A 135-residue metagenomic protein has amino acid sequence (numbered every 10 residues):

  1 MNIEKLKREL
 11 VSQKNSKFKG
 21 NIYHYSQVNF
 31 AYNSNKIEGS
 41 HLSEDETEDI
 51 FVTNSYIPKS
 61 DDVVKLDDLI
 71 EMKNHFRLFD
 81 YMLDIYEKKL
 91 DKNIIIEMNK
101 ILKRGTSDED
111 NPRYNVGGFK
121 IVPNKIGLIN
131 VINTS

Functional and structural regions predicted by a protein language model:
M1-S135: FIC/Doc superfamily catalytic core
